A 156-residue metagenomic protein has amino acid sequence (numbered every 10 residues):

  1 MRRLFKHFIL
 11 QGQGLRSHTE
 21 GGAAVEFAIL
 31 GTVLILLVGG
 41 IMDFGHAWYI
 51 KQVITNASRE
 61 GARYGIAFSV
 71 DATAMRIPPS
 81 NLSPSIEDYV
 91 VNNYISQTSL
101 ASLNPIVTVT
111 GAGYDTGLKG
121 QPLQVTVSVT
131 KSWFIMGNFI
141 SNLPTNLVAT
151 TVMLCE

Functional and structural regions predicted by a protein language model:
R2-F5, L10, N56-E156: Short, conserved structural patches
H7-G31: Glycine-centered recognition micro-motifs in short, flexible terminal segments and loops
G22, G39, A47: Catalytic tyrosine of NAD(P)H-dependent dehydrogenase/reductases that use a Tyr as the general acid/base
F27-M42: Alpha-helical hydrophobic helix detector
D43-A57: Membrane-proximal amphipathic alpha-helices that sit immediately adjacent to an N-terminal transmembrane/signal-anchor
